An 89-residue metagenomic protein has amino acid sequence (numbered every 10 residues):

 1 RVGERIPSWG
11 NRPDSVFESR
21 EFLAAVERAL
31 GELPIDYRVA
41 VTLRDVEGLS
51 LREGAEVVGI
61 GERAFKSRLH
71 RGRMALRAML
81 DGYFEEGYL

Functional and structural regions predicted by a protein language model:
R1-S8, R28, E56-V57, M74-L89: C-terminal edge and immediately downstream basic/flexible tail or linker adjoining helix-turn-helix-like DNA-binding
W9-D14: Short glycine/proline- and acidic residue-enriched helix-loop micro-motifs that form flexible lids or anion-recognition
F17-R20, G31: Short helix-capping and inter-helix turn/linker motifs at the boundaries of alpha-helical repeat units
L23, L43, S50, R71-L76 (+1 more regions): A generic structural signal for solvent-exposed, polar alpha-helical segments
R28-V39, L43-A64, A78: Helix-turn-helix DNA-binding module
